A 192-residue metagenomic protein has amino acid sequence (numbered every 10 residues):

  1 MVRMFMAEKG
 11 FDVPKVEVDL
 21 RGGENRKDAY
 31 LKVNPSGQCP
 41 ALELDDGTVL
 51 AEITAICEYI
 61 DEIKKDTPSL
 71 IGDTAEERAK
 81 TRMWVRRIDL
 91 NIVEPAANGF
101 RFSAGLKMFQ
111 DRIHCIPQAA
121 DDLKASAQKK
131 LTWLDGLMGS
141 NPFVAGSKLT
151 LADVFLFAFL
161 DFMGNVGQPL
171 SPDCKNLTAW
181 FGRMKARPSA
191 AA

Functional and structural regions predicted by a protein language model:
M1-D121, A125: GST-like domain detector, emphasizing the conserved glutathione-binding G-site in the N-terminal thioredoxin-like
V85-P188: GST-like fold's C-terminal all-alpha helical module
